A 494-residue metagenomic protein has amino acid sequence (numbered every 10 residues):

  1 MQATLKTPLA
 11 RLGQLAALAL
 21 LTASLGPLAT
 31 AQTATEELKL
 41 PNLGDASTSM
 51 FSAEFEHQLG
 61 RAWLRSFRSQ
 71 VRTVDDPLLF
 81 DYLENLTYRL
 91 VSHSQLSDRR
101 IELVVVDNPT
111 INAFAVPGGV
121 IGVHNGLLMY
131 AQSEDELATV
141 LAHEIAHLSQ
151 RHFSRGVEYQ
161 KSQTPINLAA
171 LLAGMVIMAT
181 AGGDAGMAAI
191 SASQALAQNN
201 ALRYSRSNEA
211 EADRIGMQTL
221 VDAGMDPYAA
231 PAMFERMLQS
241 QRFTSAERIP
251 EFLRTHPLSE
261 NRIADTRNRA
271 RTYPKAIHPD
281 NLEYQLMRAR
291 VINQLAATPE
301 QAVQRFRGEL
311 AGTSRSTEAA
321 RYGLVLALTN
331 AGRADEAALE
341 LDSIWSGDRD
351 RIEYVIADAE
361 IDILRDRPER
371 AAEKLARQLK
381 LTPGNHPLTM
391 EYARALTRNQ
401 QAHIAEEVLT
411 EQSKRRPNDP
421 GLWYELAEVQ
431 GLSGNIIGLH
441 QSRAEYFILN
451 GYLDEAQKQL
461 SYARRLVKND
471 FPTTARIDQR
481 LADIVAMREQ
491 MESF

Functional and structural regions predicted by a protein language model:
Q2-L9, A16-F114, Q198, R242 (+10 more regions): Hydrophobic or amphipathic, alpha-helical segments that drive membrane association/targeting
Q32, L43-M50, R61, T73 (+4 more regions): Extracytoplasmic and endomembrane cell-envelope/extracellular-matrix remodeling and assembly machinery
Q70-F80, H93-L103, V157-Q160, A185-A188 (+1 more regions): Surface-exposed patches in mature extracellular/periplasmic domains of secreted proteins
V123, T139-H147, R151, A212: Active-site recognition of the HExxH zinc-binding catalytic motif
N125-T139, L202, S207: Short pre-active-site segment immediately N-terminal to the catalytic Zn-binding motif
D135, I145-S162, T180: Catalytic Zn2+-binding segment of zinc metalloproteases
P165-A181, A188-N200: Membrane-active amphipathic alpha-helices enriched in small hydrophobic residues
